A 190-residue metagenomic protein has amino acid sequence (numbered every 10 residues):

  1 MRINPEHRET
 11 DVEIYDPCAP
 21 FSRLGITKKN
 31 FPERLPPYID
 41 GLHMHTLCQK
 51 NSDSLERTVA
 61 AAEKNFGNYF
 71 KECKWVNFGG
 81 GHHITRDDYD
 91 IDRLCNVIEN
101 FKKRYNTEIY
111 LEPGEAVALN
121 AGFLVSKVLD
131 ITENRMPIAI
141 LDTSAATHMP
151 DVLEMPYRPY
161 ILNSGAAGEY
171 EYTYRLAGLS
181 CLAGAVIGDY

Functional and structural regions predicted by a protein language model:
M1-W75, D87-Y89, V97-N100, I140: Active-site-proximal beta-alpha core segment in soluble small-molecule metabolic enzymes
E6-R8, Q49, H83, A146-H148 (+1 more regions): Short, acidic Gly/Pro/Ser/Thr-rich loop/turn segments
D11-E13, S52-S54, R86-Y89, N120-G122 (+2 more regions): Short, well-ordered secondary-structure micro-motifs
D16, L35-P36, N77, K103 (+3 more regions): Solvent-exposed alpha-helices and their adjacent loops that cap or buttress functional pockets in soluble metabolic
T46-L47, V76-T85, P113-A116: Glycine-rich beta-strand-to-loop/alpha-helix junction loops that act as flexible
C73-K74, N106-I109: Secondary-structure boundary/capping signal
V97, E108-Y190: Charged (often Lys/Glu-rich) extended helix/loop segments that serve as interaction or gating elements
